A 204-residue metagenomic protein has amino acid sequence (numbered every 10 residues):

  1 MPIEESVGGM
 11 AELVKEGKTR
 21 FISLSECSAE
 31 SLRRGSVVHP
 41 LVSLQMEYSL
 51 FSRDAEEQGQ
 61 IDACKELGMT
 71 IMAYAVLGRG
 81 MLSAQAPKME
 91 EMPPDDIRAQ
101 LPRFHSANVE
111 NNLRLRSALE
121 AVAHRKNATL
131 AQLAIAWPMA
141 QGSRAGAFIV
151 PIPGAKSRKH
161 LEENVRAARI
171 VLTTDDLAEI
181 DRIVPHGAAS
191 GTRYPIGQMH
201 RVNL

Functional and structural regions predicted by a protein language model:
M1-I183, M199-L204: Beta/alpha (TIM)-barrel catalytic core signal, keyed to glycine-rich beta->alpha loops juxtaposed to Asp/Glu that bind
T192-G197: Short coil/turn segments at secondary-structure boundaries
